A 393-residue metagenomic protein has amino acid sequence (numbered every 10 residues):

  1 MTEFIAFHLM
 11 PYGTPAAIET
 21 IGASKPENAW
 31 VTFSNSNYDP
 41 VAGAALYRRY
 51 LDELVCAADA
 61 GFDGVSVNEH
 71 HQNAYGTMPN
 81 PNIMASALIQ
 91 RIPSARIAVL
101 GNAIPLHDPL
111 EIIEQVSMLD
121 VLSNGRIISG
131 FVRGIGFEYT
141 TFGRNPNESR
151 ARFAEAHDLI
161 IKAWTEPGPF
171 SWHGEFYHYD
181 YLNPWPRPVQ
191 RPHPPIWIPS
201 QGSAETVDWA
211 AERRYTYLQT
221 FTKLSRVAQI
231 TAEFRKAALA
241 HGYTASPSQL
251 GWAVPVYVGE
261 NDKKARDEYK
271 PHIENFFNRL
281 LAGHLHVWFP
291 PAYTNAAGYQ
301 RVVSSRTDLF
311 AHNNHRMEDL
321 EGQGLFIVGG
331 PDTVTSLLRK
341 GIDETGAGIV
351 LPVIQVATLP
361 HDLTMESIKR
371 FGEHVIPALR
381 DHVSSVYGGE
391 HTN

Functional and structural regions predicted by a protein language model:
M1-R91, P194, G389-T392: N-terminal beta1-alpha1-beta2 module of alpha/beta enzyme domains
E3-Y38, R150-W185, R226-A347, R380-N393: An alpha-helical appendage that flanks or caps ligand/catalytic pockets
F4-H8, V65-V67, I97-V99, I127-F131 (+4 more regions): Hydrophobic faces of well-ordered beta-strands that scaffold small-molecule active sites in alpha/beta enzyme cores
T32-R48, N102-L110, P192-Q201, V256-Y257 (+1 more regions): Active-site mouth loops of central-metabolism enzymes
A58-D59, A85-P93, V116, D120-I127 (+3 more regions): Acidic (Asp/Glu)-rich catalytic clusters
E69, L88, L119, I160 (+6 more regions): Conserved, mostly hydrophobic/aromatic
M78-V99, F371-R380: Alpha-helix-loop-beta-strand connector modules within alpha/beta enzyme cores
E205, W209-K223, I230-T231: A conserved active-site cap/scaffold subdomain adjacent to cofactor or substrate pockets
